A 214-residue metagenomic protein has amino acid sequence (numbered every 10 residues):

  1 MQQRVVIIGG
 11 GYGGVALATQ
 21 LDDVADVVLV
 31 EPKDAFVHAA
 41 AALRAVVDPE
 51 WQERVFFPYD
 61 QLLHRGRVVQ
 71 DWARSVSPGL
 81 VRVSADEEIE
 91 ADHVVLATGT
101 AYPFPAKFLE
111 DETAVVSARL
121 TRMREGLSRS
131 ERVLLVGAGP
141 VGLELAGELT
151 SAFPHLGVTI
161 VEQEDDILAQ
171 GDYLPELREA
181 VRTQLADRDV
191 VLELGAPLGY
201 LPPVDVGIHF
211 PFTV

Functional and structural regions predicted by a protein language model:
Q2-R4, H64-L134: FAD-binding core/adjacent interface of flavoenzyme oxidoreductases
Q2-R67, E144-P175: Beta1-alpha1 glycine-rich phosphate/pyrophosphate-binding loop at the start of Rossmann-like nucleotide-binding domains
G10, T98-G99, V214: Glycine-rich, N-terminal phosphate-binding loop of Rossmann-like dinucleotide-binding domains
T19, E125, R182-T183: Alpha-helical segments flanking ligand/cofactor-binding loops in enzyme cores
V68-R82, I89, H155-V214: A Rossmann-like FAD-binding core segment of flavoenzymes
V133-E148: Short strand-loop-helix active-site module centered on a catalytic nucleophile
